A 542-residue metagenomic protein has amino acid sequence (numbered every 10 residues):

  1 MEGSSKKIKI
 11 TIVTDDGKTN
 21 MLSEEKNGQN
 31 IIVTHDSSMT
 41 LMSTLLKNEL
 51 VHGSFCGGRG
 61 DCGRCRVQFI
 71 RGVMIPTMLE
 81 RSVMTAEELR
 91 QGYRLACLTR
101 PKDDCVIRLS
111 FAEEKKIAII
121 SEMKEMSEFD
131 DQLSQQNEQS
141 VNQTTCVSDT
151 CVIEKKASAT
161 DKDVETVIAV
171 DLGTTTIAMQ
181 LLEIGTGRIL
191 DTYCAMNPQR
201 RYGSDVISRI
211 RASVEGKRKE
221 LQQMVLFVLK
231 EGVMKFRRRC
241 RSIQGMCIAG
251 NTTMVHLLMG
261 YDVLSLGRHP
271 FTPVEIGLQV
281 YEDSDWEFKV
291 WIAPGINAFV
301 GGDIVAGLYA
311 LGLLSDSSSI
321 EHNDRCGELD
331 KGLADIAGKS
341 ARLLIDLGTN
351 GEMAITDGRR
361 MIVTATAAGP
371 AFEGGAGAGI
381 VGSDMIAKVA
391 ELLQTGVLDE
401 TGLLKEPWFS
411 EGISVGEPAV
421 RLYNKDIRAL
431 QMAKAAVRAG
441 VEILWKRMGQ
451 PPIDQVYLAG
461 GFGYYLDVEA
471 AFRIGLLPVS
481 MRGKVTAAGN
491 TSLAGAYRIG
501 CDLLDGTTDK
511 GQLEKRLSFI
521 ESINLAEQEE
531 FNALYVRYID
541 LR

Functional and structural regions predicted by a protein language model:
E2-T11, I75-I168: Fe-S ferredoxin-like electron-transfer domains and their immediately adjacent linker/connector regions across
K6-K9, Y93, A112-K124, Q132-L133 (+4 more regions): Acidic, glycine/GT-rich loop-and beta-edge segments that sit at the periphery of enzyme/chaperone cores
H35-G63, I70-A96: Immediate flanking context of iron-sulfur cluster ligation sites
E125, C146-E165, F288-R342: Conserved phosphate-binding catalytic cores of ATP/NTP-utilizing and phosphoryl-transfer enzymes
M179, G187-D205, L264-V280, D316-S318 (+4 more regions): Glycine-rich phosphate-binding loop of actin/hexokinase-like ATP-binding domains
T192-L226, K289-V290, G295-L311, G358-E400 (+1 more regions): Glycine-rich phosphate-binding loop plus the immediately following alpha-helix
V228-F236, I304-L311, L430-P452: Phosphate/ATP-binding catalytic cores across multiple sugar-kinase/actin-like superfamilies, primarily ASKHA
D357, Q455-Y457, G461-R516: Catalytic phosphate/nucleotide-handling subdomain of diverse soluble enzymes
